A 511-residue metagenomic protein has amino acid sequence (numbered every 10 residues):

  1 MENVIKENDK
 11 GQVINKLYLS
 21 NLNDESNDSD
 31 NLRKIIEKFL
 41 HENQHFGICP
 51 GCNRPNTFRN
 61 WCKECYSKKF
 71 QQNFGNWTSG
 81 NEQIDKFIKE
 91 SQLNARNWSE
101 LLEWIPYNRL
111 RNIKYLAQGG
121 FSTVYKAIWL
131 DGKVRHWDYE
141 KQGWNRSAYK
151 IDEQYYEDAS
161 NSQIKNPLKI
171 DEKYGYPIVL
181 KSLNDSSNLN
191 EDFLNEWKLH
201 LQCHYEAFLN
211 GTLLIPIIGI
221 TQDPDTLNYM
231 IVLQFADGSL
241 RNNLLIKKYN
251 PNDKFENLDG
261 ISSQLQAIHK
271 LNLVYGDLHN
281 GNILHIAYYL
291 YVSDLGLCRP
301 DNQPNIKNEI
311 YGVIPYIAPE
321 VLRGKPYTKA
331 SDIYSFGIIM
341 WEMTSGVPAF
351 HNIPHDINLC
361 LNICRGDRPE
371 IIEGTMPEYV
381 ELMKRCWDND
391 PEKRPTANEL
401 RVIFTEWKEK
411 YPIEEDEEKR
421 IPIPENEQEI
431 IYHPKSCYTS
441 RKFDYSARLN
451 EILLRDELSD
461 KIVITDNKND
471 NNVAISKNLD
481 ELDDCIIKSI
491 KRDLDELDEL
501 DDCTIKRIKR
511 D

Functional and structural regions predicted by a protein language model:
W61, T123-N184: Glycine-rich ATP phosphate-binding loop
L209-G211, P216-Y229: Short beta-strand micro-motifs within the conserved protein kinase catalytic domain, predominantly in the N-lobe
T226-S239: Conserved short submotifs of the Hanks-type protein kinase catalytic core that shape the nucleotide-binding pocket
H269-I286: Catalytic-loop of the protein kinase fold
D332: Conserved catalytic-loop aspartate of Hanks-type protein kinases
E370-E373, E381, W387-E399: A conserved short helix/loop substructure at the end of the activation segment of eukaryotic-like protein kinase domains
